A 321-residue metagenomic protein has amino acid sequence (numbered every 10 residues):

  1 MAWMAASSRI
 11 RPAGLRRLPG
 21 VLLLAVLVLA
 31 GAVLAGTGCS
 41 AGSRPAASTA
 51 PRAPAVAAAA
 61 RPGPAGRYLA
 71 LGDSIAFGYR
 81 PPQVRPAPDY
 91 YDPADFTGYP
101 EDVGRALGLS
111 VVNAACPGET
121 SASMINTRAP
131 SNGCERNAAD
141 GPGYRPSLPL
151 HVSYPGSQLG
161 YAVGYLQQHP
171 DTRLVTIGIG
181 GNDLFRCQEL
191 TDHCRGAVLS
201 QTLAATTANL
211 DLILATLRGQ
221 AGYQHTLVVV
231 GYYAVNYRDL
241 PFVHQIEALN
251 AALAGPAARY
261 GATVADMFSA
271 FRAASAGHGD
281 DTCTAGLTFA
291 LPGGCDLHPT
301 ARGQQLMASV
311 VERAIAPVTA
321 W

Functional and structural regions predicted by a protein language model:
A2-P51: Secretory targeting and sorting signals
S48-C134: Serine-esterase "nucleophile elbow" of acetyl-processing enzymes
A55-R67, D102-R105, Y154-V175, I213-Q220 (+1 more regions): Short amphipathic alpha-helices and their capping/turn segments at secondary-structure boundaries
R67-G72, A76-G78, S110-A115, R173-G178 (+4 more regions): Structural recognition of the beta-strand scaffold that forms the well-ordered cores of secreted hydrolase catalytic
F77-P81, A129, G133-Q201: Oxyanion-hole/transition-state-stabilizing segment in secreted/luminal serine hydrolases and related acyltransferases
V84-A94, N126-Y154, G277-G294: Surface-exposed intrinsically disordered loops and tails
G181-N182, T191, I213-A248, S269: Active-site segments of SGNH/GDSL-like serine hydrolases that catalyze O-acetyl group transfer/hydrolysis on lipids
Y232-W321: Catalytic His-Asp segment of secreted/periplasmic serine-dependent ester chemistry enzymes
